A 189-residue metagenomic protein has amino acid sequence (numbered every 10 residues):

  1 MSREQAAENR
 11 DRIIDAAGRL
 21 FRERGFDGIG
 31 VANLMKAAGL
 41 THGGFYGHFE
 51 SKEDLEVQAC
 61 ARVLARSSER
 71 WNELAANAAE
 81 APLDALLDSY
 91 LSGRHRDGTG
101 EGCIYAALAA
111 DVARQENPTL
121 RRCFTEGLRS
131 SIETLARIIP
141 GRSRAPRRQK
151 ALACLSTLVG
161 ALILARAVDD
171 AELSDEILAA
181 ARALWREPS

Functional and structural regions predicted by a protein language model:
M1-A7: N-terminal intrinsically disordered/low-complexity leader segments
A6, A79, L83, R147-C154: Short amphipathic alpha-helix in the helical subdomain of ABC transporter nucleotide-binding domains
R12, A16-D54, Q58: Helix-turn-helix
Q58, N72-G102: Hydrophobic alpha-helical connector segments
A65-S68, N72, D84, T99-G102 (+2 more regions): Amphipathic alpha-helical packing segments from all-alpha helical-bundle domains
S92-H95, Y105-Q115: Helix-loop "lid/cap" segments that line or gate small-molecule binding pockets
N117-E126, I138-S189: Hydrophobic/aromatic-rich alpha-helical bundle segments in the mid-to-C-terminal region
